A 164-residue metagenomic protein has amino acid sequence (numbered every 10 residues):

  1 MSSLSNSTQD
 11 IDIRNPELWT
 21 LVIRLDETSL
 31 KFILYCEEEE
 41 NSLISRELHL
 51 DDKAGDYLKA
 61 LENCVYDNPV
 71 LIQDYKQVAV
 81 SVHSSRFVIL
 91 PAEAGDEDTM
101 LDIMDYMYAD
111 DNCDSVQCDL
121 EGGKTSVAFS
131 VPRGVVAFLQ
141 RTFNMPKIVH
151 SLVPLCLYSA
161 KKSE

Functional and structural regions predicted by a protein language model:
S2-L43, Y158-E164: Gly/Thr-rich phosphate-binding beta-strand-loop-beta motif of the actin/hexokinase/Hsp70
S2-N15, L25-E27, E47, A54-Y57 (+2 more regions): Intrinsically disordered, low-complexity acidic/Q/S/K-rich activation/interaction tracts characteristic
T8-I11, E37, D56, D111 (+2 more regions): Alpha-helical context
V22-V70: General N-terminal leader/first-domain-start detector
S45-L50, A60-N63, D67-S163: Active-site neighborhood for divalent-cation/phosphate handling
